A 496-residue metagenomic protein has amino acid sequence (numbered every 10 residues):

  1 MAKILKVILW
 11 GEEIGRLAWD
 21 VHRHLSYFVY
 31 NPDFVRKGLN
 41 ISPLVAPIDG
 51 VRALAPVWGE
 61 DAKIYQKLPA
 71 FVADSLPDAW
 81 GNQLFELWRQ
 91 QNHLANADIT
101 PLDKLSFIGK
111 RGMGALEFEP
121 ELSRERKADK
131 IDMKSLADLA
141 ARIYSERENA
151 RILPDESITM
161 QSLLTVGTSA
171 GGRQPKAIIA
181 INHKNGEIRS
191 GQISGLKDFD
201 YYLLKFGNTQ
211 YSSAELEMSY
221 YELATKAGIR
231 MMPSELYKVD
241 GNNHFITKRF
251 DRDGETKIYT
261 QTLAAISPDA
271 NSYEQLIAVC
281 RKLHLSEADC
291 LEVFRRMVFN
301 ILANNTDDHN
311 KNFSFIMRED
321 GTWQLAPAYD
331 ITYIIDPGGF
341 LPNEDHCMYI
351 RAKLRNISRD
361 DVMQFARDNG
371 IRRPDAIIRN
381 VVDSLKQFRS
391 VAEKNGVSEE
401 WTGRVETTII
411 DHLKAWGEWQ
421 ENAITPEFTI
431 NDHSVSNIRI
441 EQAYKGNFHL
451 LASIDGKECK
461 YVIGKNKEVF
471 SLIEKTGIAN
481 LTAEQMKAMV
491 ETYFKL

Functional and structural regions predicted by a protein language model:
M1-N310, S314-I424, F494: Phosphate/dinucleotide-binding and metal-coordinating scaffold of catalytic cores in nucleotide-dependent enzymes
W10, N431-S434, S453-K457: Short strand-coil-strand connectors
V29-F34, R249-D251, L451-K457, I473-N480: Secondary-structure transition/turn motif
N422-Y444: Negatively charged, low-complexity tracts enriched in Asp/Glu with abundant Ser/Thr
Y444-I473: Acidic, low-complexity, intrinsically disordered interaction modules
E468-L496: Mixed-charge, Lys/Arg-enriched low-complexity segments
